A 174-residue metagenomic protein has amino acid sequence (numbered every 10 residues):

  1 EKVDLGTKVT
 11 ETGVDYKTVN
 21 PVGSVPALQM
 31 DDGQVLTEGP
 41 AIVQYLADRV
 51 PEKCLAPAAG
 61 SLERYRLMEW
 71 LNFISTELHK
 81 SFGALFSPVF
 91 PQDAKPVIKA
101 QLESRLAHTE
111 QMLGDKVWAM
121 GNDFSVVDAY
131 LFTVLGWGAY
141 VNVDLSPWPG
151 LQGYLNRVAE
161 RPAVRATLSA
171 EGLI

Functional and structural regions predicted by a protein language model:
E1-L106, E110, A119: GST-like domain detector, emphasizing the conserved glutathione-binding G-site in the N-terminal thioredoxin-like
L28, I42, T109, D128-A129 (+1 more regions): Residue-level signal for nonpolar/aromatic packing positions in well-ordered secondary structure
A47, V134-L135, L168: Active-site-flanking alpha-helical
F82, A119-P147, Q152-V158: GST superfamily/GST-like fold recognition
Q111-D123, A163-T167: Surface-exposed helix-capping loop/turn segments at secondary-structure junctions
G153-I174: Long hydrophobic alpha-helical segments typical of transmembrane helices together with their membrane-interfacial
